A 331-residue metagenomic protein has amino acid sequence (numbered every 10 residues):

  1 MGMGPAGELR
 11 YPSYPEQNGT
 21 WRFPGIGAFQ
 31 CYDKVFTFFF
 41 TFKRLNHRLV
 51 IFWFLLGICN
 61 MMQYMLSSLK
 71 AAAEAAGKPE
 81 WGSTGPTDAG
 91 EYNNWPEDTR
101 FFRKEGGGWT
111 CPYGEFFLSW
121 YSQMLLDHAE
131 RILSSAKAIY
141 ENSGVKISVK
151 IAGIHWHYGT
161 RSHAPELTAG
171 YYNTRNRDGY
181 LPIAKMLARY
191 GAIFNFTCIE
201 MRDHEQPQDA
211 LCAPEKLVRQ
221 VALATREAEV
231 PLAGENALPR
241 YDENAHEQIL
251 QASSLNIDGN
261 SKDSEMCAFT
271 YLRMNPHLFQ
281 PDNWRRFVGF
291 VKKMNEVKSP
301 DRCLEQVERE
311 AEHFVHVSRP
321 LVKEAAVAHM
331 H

Functional and structural regions predicted by a protein language model:
M1-K185, A192: Polysaccharide-binding and catalytic clefts of secreted carbohydrate-active enzymes
G179-H331: Substrate-binding cleft of secreted/luminal carbohydrate-active enzymes
